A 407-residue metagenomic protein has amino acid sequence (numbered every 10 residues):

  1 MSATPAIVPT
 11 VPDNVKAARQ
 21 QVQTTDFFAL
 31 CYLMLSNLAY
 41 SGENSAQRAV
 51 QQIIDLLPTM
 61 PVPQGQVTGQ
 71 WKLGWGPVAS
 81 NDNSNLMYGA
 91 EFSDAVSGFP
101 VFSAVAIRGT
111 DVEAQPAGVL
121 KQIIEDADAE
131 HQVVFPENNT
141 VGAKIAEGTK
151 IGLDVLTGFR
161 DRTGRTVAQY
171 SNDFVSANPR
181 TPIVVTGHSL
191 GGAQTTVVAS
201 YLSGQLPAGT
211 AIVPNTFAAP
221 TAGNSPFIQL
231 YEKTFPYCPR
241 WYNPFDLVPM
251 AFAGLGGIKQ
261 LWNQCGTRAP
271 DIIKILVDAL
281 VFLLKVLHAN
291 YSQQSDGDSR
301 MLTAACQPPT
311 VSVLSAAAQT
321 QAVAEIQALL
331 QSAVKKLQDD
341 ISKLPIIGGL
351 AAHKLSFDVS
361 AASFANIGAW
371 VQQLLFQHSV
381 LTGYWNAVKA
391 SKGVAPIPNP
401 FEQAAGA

Functional and structural regions predicted by a protein language model:
M1-G98, R108: N-terminal low-complexity, Ser/Thr- and acidic-residue-enriched intrinsically disordered segments
S2-F27, P100-F102, Q132, N139 (+2 more regions): Serine hydrolase/lipase
A29, L33, Q51, P116 (+3 more regions): Solvent-exposed, polar/charged alpha-helical surfaces in well-ordered, non-transmembrane soluble domains, broadly
L33, Q51, Q122-I124, K150 (+2 more regions): Short linear motifs centered on Gly/Pro in flexible linkers and helix caps
Q66-T186, S203-L206, T210-A211: A conserved cap/lid and substrate-binding interface adjacent to the catalytic center of lipid-processing enzymes
G109, S189, A218-P220: Residue-level signal for short, function-critical loop segments
A114, A193, G223-N224: Short, well-ordered, mixed-charge alpha-helical segments that flank or form enzyme active sites
G187-G191, T195: Gly/Ala-rich beta-loop-alpha elbow adjacent to hydrolase catalytic centers
